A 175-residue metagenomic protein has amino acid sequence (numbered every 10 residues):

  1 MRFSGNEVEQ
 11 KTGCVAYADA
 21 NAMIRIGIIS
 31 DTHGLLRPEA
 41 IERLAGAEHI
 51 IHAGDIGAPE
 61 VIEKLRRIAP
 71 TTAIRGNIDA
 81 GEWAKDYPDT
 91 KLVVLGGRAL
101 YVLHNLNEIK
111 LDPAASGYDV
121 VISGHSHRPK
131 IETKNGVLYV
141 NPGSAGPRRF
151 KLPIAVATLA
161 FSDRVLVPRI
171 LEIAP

Functional and structural regions predicted by a protein language model:
Q10: Cationic, low-complexity basic patches in intrinsically disordered or flexible, solvent-exposed regions
N21-M23, L92-G96, S116, V140-P175: Binuclear metal-dependent phosphoesterase catalytic core
A22-L95, A99: Core catalytic region of metal-dependent phosphoesterases/phosphodiesterases, especially metallo-beta-lactamase-like
G27, I51, T72-I74, V120-I122 (+2 more regions): Hydrophobic/aromatic beta-strand patches that form the interior of the parallel beta-sheet core in alpha/beta enzyme
G34-P38, G57-V61, I78-A84, N107-D112 (+2 more regions): Active-site environment of divalent metal-dependent phosphoester hydrolases
R67-A69, G117, N135: Short, structured coil segments at secondary-structure junctions
